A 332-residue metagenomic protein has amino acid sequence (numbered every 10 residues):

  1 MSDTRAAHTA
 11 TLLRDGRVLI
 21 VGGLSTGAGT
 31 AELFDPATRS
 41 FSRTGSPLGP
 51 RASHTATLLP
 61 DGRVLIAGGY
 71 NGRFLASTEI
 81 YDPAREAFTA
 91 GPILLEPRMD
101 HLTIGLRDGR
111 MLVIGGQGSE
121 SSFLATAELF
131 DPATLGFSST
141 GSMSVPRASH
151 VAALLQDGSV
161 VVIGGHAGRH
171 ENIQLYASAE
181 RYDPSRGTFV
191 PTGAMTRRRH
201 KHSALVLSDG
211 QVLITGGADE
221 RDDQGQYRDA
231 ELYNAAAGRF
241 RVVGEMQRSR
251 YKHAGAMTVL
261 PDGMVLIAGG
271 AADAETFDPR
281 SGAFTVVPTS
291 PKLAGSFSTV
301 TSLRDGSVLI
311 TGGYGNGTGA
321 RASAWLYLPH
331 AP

Functional and structural regions predicted by a protein language model:
M1-P332: Kelch-like beta-propeller repeat domains
